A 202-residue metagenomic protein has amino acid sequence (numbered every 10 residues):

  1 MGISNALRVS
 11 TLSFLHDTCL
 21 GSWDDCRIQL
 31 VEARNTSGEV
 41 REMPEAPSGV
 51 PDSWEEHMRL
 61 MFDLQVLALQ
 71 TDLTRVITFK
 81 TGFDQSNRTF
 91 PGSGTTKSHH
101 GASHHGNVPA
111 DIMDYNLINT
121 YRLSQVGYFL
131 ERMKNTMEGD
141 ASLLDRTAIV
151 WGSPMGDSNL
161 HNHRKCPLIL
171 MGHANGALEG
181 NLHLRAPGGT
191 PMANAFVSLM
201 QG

Functional and structural regions predicted by a protein language model:
M1-G202: Ligand-binding pockets and gating/stacking loops
